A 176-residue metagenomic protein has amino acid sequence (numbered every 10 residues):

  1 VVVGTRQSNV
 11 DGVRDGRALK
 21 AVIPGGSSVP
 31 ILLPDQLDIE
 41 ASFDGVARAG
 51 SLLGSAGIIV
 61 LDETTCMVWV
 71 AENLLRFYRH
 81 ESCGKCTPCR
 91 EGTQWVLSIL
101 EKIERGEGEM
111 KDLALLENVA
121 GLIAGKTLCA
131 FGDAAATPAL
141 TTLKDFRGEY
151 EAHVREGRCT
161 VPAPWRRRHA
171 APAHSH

Functional and structural regions predicted by a protein language model:
V1-H176: Redox cofactor-anchoring modules in respiratory/redox and cofactor-processing assemblies
